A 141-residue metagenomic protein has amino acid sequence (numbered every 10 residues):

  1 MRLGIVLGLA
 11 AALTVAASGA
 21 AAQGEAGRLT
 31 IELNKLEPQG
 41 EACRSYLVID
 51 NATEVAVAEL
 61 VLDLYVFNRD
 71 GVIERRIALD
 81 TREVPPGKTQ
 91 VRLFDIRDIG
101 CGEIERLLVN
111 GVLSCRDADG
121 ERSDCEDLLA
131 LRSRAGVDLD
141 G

Functional and structural regions predicted by a protein language model:
M1-G8: Bacterial N-terminal signal peptides that target proteins for export
A16-G19: N-terminal signal peptide c-region/cleavage motif recognized by signal peptidases
A22-V48, E126-L139: Low-complexity, acidic Ser/Thr/Pro/Gly-rich terminal tails and inter-domain linkers that flank the onset of structured
R28, D98-G141: Terminal connector regions
D50-E54: Short solvent-exposed strand-capping/beta-turn motif centered on an Asx-Ser/Thr pair
A56-E59: Short acidic/proline- and small/hydrophobic-mixed sequence motifs that coincide with surface turns and coil-to-beta
L62-L64: Hydrophobic beta-strand segments
F67-E105, C115: Intrinsically disordered, low-complexity Pro/Gly/Ser/Thr-rich segments with frequent PxxP/GP/PP motifs and embedded
